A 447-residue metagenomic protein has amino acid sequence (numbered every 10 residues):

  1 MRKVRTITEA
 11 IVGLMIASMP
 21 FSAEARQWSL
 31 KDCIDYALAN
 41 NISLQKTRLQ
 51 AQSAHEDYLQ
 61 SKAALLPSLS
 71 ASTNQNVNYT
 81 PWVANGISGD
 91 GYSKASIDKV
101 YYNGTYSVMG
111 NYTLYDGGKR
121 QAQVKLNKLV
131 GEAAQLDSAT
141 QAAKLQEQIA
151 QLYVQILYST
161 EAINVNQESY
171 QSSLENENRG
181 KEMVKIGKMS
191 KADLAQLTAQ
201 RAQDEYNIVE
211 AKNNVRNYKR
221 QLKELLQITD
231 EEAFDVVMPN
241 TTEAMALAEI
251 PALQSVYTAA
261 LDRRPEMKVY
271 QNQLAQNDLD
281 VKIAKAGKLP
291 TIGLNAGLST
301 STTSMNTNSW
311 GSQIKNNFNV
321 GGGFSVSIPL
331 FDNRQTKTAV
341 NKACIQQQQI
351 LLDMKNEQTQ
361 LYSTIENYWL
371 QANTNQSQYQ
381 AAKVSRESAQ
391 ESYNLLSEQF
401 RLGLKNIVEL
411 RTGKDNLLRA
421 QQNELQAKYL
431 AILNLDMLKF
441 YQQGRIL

Functional and structural regions predicted by a protein language model:
M1-I11: Bacterial N-terminal signal peptides that target proteins for export
R2, D32, E56, K144-A259 (+4 more regions): Periplasmic alpha-helical coiled-coil/stalk elements that build and connect Gram-negative outer-membrane
A17-S22: N-terminal signal peptide c-region/cleavage motif recognized by signal peptidases
A23-N74, T80, D230, V236-D278 (+2 more regions): Bacterial Sec-pathway N-terminal export signals of envelope proteins
Q45-L49, K62-A63, V100, L114-A142 (+6 more regions): Sec/SRP-type N-terminal targeting helices
A63, Q203-I228, R386-G444: Short segments within alpha-helical structural elements
S72-Y112, N240-E249, K282, N295-I328: Small/polar, glycine/serine/threonine/aspartate-rich low-complexity segments that form flexible
